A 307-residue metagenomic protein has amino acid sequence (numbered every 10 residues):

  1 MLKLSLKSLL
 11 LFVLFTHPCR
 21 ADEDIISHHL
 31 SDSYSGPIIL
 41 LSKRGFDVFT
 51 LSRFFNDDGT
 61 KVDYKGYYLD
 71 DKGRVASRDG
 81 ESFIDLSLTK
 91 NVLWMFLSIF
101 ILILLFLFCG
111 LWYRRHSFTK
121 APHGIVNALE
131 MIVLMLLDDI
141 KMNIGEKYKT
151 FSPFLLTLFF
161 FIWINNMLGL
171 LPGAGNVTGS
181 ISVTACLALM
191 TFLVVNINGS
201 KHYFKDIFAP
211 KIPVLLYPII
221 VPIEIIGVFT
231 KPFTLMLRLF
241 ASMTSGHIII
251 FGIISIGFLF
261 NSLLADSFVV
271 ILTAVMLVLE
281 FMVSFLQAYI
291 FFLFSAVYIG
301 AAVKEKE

Functional and structural regions predicted by a protein language model:
L2-S8, L14-T119: Perimembrane topogenic segments of multi-pass inner/organellar membrane proteins
K7-F12, S98-I103, T157, F161 (+2 more regions): Hydrophobic alpha-helical membrane-embedded or membrane-associated segments
L86-S98, V126-I162, G175-T191, I223: Alpha-helical membrane-spanning segments of integral membrane proteins, especially the hydrophobic core of TM bundles
S98-G110, F161-N166, A188-F192, S255: Hydrophobic core segments of alpha-helical transmembrane domains in multi-pass membrane transport and ion-translocation
F106-I140, K201-H202: Hydrophobic transmembrane alpha-helix segments characteristic of membrane transport and insertion machinery
H123-A128, I132-N143, K211-I212, Y217 (+2 more regions): Hydrophobic alpha-helical segments and their helix-loop boundaries in membrane and membrane-proximal proteins
L158, L168, S182, L193-L293 (+1 more regions): Hydrophobic alpha-helical transmembrane segments and adjacent short intramembrane/lumenal linkers of inner/organellar
M167-N176: Interfacial segments of transmembrane alpha-helices in multi-pass membrane proteins
